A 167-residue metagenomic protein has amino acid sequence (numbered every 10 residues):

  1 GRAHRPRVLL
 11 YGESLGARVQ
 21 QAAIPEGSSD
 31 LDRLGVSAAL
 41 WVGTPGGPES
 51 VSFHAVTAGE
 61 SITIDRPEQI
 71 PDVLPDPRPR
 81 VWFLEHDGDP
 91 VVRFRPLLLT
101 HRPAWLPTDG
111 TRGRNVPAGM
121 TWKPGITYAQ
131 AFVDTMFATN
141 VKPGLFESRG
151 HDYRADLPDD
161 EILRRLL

Functional and structural regions predicted by a protein language model:
G1-P6, E26-L167: C-terminal His-loop and adjacent cap/lid subdomain of alpha/beta-hydrolase
L10-A17: Gly/Ala-rich beta-loop-alpha elbow adjacent to hydrolase catalytic centers
A17-S29: Short glycine-enriched nucleophile-adjacent loop and the immediately C-terminal alpha-helix near the catalytic center
